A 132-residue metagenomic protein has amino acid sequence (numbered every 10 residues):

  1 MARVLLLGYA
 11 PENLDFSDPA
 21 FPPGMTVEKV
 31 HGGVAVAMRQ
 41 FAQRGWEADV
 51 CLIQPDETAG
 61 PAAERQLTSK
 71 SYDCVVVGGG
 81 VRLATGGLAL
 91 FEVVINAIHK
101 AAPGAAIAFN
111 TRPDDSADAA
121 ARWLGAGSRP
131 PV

Functional and structural regions predicted by a protein language model:
M1-A20: N-terminal, charge-rich interaction modules
F16-D18, P61-A62, L88, A120: Short, well-ordered secondary-structure micro-motifs
P22-R39: Short catalytic helix/loop segments, enriched in acidic residues and glycine and frequently bearing histidine
H31-V34, L90-G127: Ser/Thr/Gly-rich flexible loops in soluble cytosolic domains mediating phosphotransfer, phosphorylation
A42-A48: A generic structural motif
D49-T58, N110-P113: Short beta->alpha junction loops
P61-A97: Mid-chain, well-packed structural core segment of small domains
